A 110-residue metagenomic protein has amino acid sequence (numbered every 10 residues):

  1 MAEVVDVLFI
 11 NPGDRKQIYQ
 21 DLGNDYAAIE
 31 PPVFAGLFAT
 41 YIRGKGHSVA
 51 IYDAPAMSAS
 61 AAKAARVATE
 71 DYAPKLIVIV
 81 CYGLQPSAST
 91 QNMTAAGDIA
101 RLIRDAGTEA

Functional and structural regions predicted by a protein language model:
M1-A110: A short, structured N-terminal alpha-helical element that caps or precedes a catalytic domain
